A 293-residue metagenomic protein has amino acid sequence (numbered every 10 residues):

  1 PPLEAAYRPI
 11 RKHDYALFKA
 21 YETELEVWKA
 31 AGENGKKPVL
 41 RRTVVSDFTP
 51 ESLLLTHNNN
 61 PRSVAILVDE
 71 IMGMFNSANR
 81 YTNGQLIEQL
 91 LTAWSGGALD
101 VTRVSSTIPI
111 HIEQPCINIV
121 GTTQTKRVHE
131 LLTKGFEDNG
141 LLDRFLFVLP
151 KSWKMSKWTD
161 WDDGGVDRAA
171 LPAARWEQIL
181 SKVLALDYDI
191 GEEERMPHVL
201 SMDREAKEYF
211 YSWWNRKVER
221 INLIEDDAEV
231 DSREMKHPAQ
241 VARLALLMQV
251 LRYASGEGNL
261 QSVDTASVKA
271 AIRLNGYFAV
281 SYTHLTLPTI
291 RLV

Functional and structural regions predicted by a protein language model:
P1-L285, R291: Phosphate-handling catalytic cores of nucleic-acid transaction enzymes
